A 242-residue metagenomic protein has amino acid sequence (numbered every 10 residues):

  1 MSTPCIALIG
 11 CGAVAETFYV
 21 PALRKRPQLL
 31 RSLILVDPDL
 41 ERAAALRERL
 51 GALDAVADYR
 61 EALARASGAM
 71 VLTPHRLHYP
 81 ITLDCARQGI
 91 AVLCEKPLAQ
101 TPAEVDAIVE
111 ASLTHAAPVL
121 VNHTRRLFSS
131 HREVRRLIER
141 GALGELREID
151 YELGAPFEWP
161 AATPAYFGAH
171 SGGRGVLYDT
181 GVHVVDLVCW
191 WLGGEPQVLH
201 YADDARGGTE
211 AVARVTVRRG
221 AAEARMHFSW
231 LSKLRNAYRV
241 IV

Functional and structural regions predicted by a protein language model:
M1-L50: N-terminal Rossmann-like dinucleotide-binding module
A15, C94, V119-V121: Hydrophobic residues in well-ordered beta-strands that form the structural core
L30-I34, S67-A69, R174-G175: Short active-site oxyanion
L50-A111: Beta-loop-alpha module in the N-terminal Rossmann-like domain of NAD(P)-dependent dehydrogenases, especially those
A107-R125, E145-I149: Rossmann-fold dehydrogenase core element
R125-L199: Predominantly a Rossmann-like dinucleotide-binding segment in NAD(P)-dependent oxidoreductases
V185-V242: Contiguous beta-strand/loop segments that form the cofactor/metal-binding neighborhood of enzyme cores
